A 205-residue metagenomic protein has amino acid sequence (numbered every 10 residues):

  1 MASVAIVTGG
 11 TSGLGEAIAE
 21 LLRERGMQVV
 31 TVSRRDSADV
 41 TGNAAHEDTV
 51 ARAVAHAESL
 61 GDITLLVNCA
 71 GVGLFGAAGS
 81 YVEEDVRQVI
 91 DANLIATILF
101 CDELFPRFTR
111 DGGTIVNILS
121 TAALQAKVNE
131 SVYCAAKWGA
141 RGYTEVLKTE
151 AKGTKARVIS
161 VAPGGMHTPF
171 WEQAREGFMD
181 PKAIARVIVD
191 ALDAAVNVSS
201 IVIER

Functional and structural regions predicted by a protein language model:
T11, A19: N-terminal Rossmann NAD(P)H-binding glycine-rich loop of SDR-like oxidoreductase domains
D36-D48: Rossmann-fold cofactor-recognition segment
C69-F75: Conserved NAD(P)H cofactor-binding loop of Rossmann-fold oxidoreductase domains
A77-A78, D85-I90: Substrate-binding pocket helix/loop in short-chain dehydrogenase/reductase
C101, A136: Active-site helix of classical SDR
S120: Residue(s) in the substrate-gating loop at a strand-loop-helix junction that position the organic substrate next
A156, S160-V161, Q173-R205: C-terminal helical subdomain
